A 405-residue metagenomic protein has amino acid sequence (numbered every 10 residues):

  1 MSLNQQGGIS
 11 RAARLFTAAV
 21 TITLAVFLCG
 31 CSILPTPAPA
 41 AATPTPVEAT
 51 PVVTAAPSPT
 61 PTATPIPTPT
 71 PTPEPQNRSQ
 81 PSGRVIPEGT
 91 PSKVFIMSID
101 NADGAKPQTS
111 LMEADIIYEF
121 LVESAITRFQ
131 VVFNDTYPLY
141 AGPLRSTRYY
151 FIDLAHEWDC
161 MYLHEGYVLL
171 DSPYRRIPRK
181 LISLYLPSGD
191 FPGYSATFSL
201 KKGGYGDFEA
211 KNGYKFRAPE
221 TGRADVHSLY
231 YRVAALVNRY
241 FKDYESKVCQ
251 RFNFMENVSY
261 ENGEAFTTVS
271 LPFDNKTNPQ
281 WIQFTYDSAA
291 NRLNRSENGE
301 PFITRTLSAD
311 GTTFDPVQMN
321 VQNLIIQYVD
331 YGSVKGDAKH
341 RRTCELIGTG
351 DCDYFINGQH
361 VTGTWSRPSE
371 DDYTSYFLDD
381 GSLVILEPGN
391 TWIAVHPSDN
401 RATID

Functional and structural regions predicted by a protein language model:
M1: DNA replication initiation on ssDNA origins
N4-V20: Bacterial N-terminal signal peptides that target proteins for export
Q5-G8, P65, V226: A general, composition-driven signal for non-globular sequence regions
F27-G30: C-terminal motif of bacterial Sec signal peptides marking the signal peptidase cleavage site
L34-R78: Ser/Thr-rich, Proline-interspersed low-complexity disordered segments
P73-Y118, E123-D405: A surface/extracellular/periplasmic glyco- and lipid-processing/surface-interacting theme
